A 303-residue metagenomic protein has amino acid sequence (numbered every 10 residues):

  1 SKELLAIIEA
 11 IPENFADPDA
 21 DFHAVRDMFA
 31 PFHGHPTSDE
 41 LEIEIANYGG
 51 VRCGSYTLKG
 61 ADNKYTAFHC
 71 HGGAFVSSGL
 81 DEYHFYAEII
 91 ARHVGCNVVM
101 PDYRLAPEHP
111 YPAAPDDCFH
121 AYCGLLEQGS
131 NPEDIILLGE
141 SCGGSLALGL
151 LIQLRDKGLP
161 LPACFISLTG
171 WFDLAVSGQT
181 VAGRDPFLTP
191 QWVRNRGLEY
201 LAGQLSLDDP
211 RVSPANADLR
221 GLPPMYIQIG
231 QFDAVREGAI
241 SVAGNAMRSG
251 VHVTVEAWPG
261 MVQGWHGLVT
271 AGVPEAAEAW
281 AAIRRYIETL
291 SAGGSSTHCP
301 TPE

Functional and structural regions predicted by a protein language model:
S1-A61, S206, P274, E288 (+1 more regions): A glycine/proline-hinged amphipathic helix-loop "lid/cap" segment that gates access to hydrophobic ligand pockets
K64-G73: Short beta-strand element of the alpha/beta-hydrolase
G79-L80, Y86, V99-D134, T270-A276: Catalytic nucleophile-loop/oxyanion-hole region of alpha/beta-hydrolase and closely related hydrolase-like folds
G139, G143, A147: Gly/Ala-rich beta-loop-alpha elbow adjacent to hydrolase catalytic centers
I152-L207, G221: Hydrolase active-site cap/lid region
I227-I229: Short beta-strand/loop motif that positions the catalytic acidic residue of the alpha/beta-hydrolase fold
D233-I240: Conserved alpha/beta-hydrolase "acid-adjacent" motif
R248-E303: C-terminal catalytic histidine-bearing segment of alpha/beta-hydrolase fold enzymes
